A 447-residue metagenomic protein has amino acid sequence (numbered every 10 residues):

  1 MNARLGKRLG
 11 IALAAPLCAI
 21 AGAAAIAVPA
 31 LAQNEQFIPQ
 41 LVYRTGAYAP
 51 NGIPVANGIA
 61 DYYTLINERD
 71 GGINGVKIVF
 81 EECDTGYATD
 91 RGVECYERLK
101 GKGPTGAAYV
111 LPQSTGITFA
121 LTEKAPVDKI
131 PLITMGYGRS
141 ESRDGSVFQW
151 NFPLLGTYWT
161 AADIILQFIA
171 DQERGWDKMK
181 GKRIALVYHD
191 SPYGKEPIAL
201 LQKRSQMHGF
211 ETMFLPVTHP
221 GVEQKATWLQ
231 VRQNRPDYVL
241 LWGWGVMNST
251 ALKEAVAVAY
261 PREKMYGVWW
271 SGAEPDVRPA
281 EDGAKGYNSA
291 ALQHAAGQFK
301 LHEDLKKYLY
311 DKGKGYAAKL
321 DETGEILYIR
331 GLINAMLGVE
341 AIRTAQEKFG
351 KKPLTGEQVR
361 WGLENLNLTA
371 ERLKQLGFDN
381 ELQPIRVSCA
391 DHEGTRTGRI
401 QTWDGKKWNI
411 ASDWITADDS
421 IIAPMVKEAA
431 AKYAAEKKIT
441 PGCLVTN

Functional and structural regions predicted by a protein language model:
A23-A32: Sec/Tat signal peptide C-region and signal peptidase I cleavage site
E35-F37, P50-N57, R69-G145, L154 (+3 more regions): Beta-alpha junction/loop-to-helix N-cap segments that form part of ligand/metal-binding clefts
Q36-A60, D84-D90, S114, V187-E196 (+1 more regions): Extracytoplasmic "Venus flytrap"
N57-F80, R174-W176, Q206-G209: Signal peptide-proximal N-terminal region of secreted/periplasmic/extracellular or secretory-lumen proteins
R91, S140-E141, Q149-Y260, A296-K300: Extracellular/periplasmic Venus flytrap/periplasmic-binding protein
L99-S114, P131-M135, R183-Y188, M213 (+4 more regions): Periplasmic-binding protein-like
F148, A255-A335, D418, A429 (+1 more regions): Extracellular/periplasmic periplasmic-binding protein-like sensory domains
Y316-Y328, V339-S412: Segments of small-molecule ligand-sensing domains
